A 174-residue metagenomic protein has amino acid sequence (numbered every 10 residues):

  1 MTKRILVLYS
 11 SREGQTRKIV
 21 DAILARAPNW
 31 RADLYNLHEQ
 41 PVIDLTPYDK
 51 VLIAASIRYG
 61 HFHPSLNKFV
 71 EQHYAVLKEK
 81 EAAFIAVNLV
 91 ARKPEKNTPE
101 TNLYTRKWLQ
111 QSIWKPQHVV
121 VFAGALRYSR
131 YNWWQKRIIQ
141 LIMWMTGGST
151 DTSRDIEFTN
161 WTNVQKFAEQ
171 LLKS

Functional and structural regions predicted by a protein language model:
T2-P28: N-terminal beta1-alpha1 ligand-phosphate binding loop
T2-R4, R26-D33, A55, Y59-S174: FMN-binding flavodoxin-like domain, especially the glycine-rich phosphate-binding loop
S10, L37, S56: Acidic/polar N-terminal loop/beta-strand segments that form early-domain functional surfaces
R12-E13, E39, L89, L126: Short, glycine/serine-rich, charged loops/turns that create anion-binding and catalytic segments at active sites
W30-V42: A short, well-structured beta->alpha microelement
L45-T46, L77: A short, aliphatic-rich alpha-helical micro-motif
